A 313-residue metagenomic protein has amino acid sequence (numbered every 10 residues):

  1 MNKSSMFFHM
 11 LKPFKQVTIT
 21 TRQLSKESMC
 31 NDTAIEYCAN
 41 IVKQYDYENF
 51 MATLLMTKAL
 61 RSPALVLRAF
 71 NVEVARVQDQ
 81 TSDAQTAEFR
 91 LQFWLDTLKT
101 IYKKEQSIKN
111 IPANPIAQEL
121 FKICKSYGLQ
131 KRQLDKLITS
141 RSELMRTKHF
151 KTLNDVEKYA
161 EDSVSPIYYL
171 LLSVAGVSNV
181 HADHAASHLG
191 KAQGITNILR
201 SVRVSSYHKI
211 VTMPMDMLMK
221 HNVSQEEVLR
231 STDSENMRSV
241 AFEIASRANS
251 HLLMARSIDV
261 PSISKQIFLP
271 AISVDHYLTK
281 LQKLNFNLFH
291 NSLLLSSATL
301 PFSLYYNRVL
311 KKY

Functional and structural regions predicted by a protein language model:
N2-F14, T18-S142, A160-L172, A182-I195 (+2 more regions): Catalytic cores of Mg2+-dependent Asp-rich isoprenoid enzymes
M145-L153: Cytochrome P450 catalytic-domain "roof"
V156: Conserved donor sugar-nucleotide recognition element shared by glycan-biosynthetic enzymes
